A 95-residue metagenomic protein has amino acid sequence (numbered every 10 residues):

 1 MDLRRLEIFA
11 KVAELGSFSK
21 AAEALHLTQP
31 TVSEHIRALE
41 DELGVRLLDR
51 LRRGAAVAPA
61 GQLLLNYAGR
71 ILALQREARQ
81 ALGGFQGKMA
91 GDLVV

Functional and structural regions predicted by a protein language model:
V12-H26: Short helix-boundary/capping micro-motifs
S17-F18, I36, R50: Helix-turn-helix DNA-binding elements, focusing on the entry/boundary residues of the two helices that contact DNA
A21, L39-E40: Conserved amphipathic alpha-helical core elements
E40-P59: A short LG(V/I)-centered, amphipathic sequence patch enriched for acidic residue(s) preceding the LG motif
E42-L43, L63-Q86: Alpha-helical linker/hinge and terminal dimerization helices associated with HTH transcriptional regulators
G83-V95: Interdomain hinge and pocket-entrance segments immediately C-terminal to HTH DNA-binding domains
